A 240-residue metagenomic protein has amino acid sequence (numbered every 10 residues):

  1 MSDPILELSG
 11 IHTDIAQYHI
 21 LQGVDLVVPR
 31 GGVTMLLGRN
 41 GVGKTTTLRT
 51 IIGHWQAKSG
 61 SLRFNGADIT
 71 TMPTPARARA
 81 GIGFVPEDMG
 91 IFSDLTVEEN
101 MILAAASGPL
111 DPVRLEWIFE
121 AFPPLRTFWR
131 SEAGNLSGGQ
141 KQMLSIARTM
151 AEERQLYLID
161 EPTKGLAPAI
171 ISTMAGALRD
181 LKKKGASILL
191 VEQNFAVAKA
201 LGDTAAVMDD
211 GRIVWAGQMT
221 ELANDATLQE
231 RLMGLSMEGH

Functional and structural regions predicted by a protein language model:
L37-R39: The feature captures the beta-strand-to-loop junction immediately N-terminal to the Walker
I52: Helix-to-loop junction immediately C-terminal to a conserved catalytic motif
Q56, D68-D88, L115, T127-R130 (+1 more regions): ABC ATPase NBD coupling module
E132-L136: Conserved ABC ATPase signature
A151-Q155: A short, proline-enriched helix->beta-strand linker immediately N-terminal to the Walker B motif in ABC-type P-loop
Y157-E161: Catalytic Walker B motif of ABC-type/P-loop ATPase nucleotide-binding domains
